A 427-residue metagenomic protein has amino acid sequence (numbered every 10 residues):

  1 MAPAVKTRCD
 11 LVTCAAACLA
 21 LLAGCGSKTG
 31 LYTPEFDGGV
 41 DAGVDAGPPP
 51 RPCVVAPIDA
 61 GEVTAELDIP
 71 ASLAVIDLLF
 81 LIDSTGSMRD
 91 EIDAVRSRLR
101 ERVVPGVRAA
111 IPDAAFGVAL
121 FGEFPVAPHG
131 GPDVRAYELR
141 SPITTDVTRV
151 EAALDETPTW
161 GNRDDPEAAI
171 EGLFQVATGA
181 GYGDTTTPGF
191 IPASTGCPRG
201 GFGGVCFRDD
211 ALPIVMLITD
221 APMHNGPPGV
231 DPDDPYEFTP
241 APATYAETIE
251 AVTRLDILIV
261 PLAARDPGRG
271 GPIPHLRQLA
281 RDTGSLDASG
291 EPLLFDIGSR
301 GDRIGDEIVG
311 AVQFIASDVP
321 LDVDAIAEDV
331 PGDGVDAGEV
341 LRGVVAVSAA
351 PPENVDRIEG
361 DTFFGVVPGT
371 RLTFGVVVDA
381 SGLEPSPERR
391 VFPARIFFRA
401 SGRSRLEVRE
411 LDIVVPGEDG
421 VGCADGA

Functional and structural regions predicted by a protein language model:
A2-C18: Bacterial N-terminal signal peptides that target proteins for export
C18-L19, P416: Residue-level signal for mature regions of secreted extracellular proteins and peptides
L22-G24: C-terminal motif of bacterial Sec signal peptides marking the signal peptidase cleavage site
G26-F36, G43-V391, R395-A427: Divalent cation-coordinating acidic motifs and surrounding scaffolds that mediate Ca2+/Mg2+/Mn2+/Zn2+-dependent binding
